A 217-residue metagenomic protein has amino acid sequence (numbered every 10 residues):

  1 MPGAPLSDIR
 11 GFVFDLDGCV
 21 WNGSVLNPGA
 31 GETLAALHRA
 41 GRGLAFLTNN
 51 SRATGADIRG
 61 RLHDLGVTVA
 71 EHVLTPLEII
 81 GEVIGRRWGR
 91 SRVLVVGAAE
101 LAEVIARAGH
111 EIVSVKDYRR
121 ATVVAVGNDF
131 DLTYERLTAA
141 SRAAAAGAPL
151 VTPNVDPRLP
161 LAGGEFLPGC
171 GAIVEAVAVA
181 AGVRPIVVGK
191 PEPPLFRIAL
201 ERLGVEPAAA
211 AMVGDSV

Functional and structural regions predicted by a protein language model:
M1-L16, V20-V217: HAD-like aspartate-dependent phosphatase fold
